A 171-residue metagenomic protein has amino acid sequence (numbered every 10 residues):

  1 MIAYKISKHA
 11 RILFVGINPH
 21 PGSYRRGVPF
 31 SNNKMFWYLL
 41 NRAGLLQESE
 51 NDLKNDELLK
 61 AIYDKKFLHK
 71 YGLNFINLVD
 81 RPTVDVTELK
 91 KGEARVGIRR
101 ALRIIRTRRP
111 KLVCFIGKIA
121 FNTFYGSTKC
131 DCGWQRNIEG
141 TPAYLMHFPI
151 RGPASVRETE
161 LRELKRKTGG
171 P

Functional and structural regions predicted by a protein language model:
M1-R11, P21-S23, F30-M35, L39-R42 (+2 more regions): C-terminal capping/extension of enzyme domains
R11-I12, L112: Structural motif
V15, F115-I116, M146: Short hydrophobic segments within beta-strands
G16-H20: Short polar catalytic/cofactor-binding loops
Y24-G92: Short, surface-exposed acidic-centric catalytic microdomains
R42-E50, I104-P110, Y144-L145: Short C-terminal domain-edge/linker segments immediately following a structured domain
N51-K60, C114-N122, G152-T159: Noncatalytic linker/hinge segments flanking ATPase motor cores
K70-T123: Internal catalytic-core helix/loop-beta-alpha segment that presents or stabilizes conserved functional determinants
